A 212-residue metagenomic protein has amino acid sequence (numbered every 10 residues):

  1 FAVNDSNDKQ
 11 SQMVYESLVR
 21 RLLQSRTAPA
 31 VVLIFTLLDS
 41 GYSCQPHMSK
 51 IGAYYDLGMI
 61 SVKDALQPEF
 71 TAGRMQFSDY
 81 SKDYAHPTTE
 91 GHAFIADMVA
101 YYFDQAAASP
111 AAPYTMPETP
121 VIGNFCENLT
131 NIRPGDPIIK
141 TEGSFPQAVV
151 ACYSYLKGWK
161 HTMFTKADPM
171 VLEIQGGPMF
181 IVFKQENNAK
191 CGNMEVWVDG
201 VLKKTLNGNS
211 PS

Functional and structural regions predicted by a protein language model:
F1-A111, H161-K166, L172-G177, K184-S212: Alpha-helical cap/lid subdomain in secreted, periplasmic, or secretory-pathway luminal O-acyl-processing enzymes
A108-E173, V182-K184: Glycan-recognition and processing domains
